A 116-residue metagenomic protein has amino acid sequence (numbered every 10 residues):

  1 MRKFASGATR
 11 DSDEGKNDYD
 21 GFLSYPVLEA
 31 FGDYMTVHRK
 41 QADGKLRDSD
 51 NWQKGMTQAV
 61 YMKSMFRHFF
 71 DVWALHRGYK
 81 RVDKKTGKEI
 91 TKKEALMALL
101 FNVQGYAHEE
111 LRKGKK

Functional and structural regions predicted by a protein language model:
M1-K116: Intrinsically disordered, low-complexity regulatory regions that flank transcription factor DNA-binding cores
